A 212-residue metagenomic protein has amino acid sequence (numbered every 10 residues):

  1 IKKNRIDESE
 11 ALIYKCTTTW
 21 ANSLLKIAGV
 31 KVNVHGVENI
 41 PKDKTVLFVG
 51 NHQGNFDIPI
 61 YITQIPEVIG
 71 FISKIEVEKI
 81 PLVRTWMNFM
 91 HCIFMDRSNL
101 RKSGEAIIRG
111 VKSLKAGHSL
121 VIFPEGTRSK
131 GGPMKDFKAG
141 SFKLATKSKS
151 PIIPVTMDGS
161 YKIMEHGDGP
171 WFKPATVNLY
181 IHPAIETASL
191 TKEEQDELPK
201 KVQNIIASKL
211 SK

Functional and structural regions predicted by a protein language model:
I1-K15, T19, L25-A28, K42-L100: Catalytic core of membrane glycerolipid acyltransferases/transacylases, capturing the structured, soluble-facing
I1-K3, A11-K15, V32-K42, D196-K212: Membrane-interfacial terminal anchoring regions of lipid-handling membrane enzymes
L24-L25, M87, S113, A145: A generic structural signal for well-ordered alpha-helical segments
I27-H35, S103-G104, Y161-M164: Short gly/ser/thr-rich secondary-structure transition/capping motifs
N33, G54, K79, S103-I107 (+1 more regions): Amphipathic coiled-coil/heptad-repeat helices and related helical stalk/stem segments that mediate oligomerization
H35, I72-K74, D96-R97, P124 (+1 more regions): Thr-Gly-centered strand-to-loop micro-motif
G104-K212: Non-catalytic C-terminal accessory region of glycerolipid acyltransferases and related lyso-lipid remodeling enzymes
